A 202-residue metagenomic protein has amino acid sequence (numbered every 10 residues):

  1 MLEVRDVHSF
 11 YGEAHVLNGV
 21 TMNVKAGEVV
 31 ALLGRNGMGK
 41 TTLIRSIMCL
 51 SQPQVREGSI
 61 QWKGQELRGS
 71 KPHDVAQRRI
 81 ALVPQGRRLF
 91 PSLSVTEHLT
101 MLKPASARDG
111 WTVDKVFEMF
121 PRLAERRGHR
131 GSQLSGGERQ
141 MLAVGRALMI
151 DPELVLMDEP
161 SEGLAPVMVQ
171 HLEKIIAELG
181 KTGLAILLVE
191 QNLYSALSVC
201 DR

Functional and structural regions predicted by a protein language model:
G12, V30, Q52, S70 (+3 more regions): ABC-type ATPase nucleotide-binding domains, specifically the catalytic core motifs of the NBD
L33-R35: The feature captures the beta-strand-to-loop junction immediately N-terminal to the Walker
R56-Q65, R78, W111-T112: Conserved ABC transporter NBD signature motif
R130-L134, E138: Conserved ABC ATPase signature
A147-L148: ABC ATPase C-loop
V155-E159: Catalytic Walker B motif of ABC-type/P-loop ATPase nucleotide-binding domains
V169-T182: Helical segment within the ABC ATPase nucleotide-binding domain
